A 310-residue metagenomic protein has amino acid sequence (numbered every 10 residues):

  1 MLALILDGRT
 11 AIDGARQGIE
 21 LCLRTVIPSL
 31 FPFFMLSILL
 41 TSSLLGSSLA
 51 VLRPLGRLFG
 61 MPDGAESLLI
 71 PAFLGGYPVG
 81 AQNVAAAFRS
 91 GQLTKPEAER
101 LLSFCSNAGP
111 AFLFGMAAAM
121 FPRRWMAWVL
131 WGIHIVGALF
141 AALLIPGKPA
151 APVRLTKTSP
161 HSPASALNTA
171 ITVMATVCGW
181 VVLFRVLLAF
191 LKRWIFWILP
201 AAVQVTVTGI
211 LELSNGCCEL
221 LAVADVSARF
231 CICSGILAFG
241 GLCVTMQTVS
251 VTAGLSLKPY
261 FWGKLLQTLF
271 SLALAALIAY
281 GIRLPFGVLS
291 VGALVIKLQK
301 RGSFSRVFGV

Functional and structural regions predicted by a protein language model:
M1-T10, A15-I27, F31-M35, L39 (+3 more regions): Selected transmembrane alpha-helices and immediately adjacent juxtamembrane segments of polytopic inner-membrane
I5-R16, T41-S48, G115-A117, L187-L199 (+3 more regions): Transmembrane helix-loop junctions in multi-pass membrane proteins
P28, P32, L36, I70-P71 (+10 more regions): Hydrophobic faces of alpha-helical transmembrane segments in multi-pass integral membrane proteins
F33, A85, E99-T158, V244-T252 (+1 more regions): Alpha-helical transmembrane segments of multi-pass small-molecule/ion transporters
L40-M61: Membrane-anchoring/interfacial helices and their immediately flanking loops in integral membrane proteins
L45-L49, L167-L237: Transmembrane helical segments that form the transport core of multi-pass membrane transport proteins
R57-F121, V207-V223, F230-A253, F261-L265: Alpha-helical membrane segments and immediately flanking helix-loop junctions that form or couple to the substrate/ion
